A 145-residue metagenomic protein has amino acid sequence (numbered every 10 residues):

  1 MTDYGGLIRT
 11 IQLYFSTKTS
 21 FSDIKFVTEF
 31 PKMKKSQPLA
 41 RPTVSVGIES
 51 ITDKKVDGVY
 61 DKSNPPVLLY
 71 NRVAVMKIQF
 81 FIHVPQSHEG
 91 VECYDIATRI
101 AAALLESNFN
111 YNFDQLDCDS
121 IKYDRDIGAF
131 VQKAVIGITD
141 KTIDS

Functional and structural regions predicted by a protein language model:
M1-S63, V91, D95: Small/polar-rich, solvent-exposed N-terminal microdomains that initiate assembly or binding
E49, F81, I121: Short loop/turn motifs enriched for small/polar and acidic residues
K55, S87-E89, K141-S145: Intrinsically disordered, low-complexity acidic/polar segments
G58-Y60, M76-F81, S107-D114: Short C-terminal domain-edge/linker segments immediately following a structured domain
P65-V67, I121: Beta-strand-rich interaction surfaces with strong enrichment in secreted/lumenal proteins
V67-V73, H83-L105: Extracellular/virion structural assembly segments
L68-Q86, G128-T142: Oligomerization/assembly interface segments of phage tail-like spikes and tubes
Y94-S145: Acidic-leaning, charged glycine-interspersed low-complexity segments
